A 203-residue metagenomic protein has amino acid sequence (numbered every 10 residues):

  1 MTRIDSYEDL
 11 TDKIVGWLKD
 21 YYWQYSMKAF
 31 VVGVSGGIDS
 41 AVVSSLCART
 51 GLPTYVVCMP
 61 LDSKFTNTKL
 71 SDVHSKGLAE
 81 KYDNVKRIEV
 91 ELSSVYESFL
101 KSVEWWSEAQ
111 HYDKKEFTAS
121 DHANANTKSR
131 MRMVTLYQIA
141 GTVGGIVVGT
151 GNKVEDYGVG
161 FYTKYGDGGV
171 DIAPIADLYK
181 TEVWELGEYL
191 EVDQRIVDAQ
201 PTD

Functional and structural regions predicted by a protein language model:
M1-D156, F161: ATP-dependent adenylation/nucleotidyltransferase module used to activate substrates
A119-N124, I146-D203: Catalytic subdomain that performs nucleotidyl-dependent activation
